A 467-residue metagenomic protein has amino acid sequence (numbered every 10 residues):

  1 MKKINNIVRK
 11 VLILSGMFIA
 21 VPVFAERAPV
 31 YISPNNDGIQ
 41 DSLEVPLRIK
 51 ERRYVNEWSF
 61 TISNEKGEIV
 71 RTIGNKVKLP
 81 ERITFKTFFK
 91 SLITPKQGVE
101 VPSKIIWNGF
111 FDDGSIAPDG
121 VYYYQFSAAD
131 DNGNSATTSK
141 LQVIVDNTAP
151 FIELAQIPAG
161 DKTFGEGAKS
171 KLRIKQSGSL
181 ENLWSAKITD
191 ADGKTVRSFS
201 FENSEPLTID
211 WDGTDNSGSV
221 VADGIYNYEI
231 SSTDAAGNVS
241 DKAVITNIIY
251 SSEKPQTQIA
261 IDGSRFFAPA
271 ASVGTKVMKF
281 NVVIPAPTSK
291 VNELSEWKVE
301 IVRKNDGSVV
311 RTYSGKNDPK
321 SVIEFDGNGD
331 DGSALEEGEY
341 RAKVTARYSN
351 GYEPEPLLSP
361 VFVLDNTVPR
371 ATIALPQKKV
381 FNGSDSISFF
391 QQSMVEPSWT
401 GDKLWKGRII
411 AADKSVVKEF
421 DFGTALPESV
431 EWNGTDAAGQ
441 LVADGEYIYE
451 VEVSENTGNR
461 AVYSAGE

Functional and structural regions predicted by a protein language model:
M1-K2, E467: Accessible peptide chain termini
K2-L12: Bacterial N-terminal signal peptides that target proteins for export
I13-M17: Hydrophobic helical h-region of N-terminal Sec-dependent signal peptides in bacterial secretory/periplasmic proteins
A25-E467: Short loop/turn motifs at secondary-structure boundaries
